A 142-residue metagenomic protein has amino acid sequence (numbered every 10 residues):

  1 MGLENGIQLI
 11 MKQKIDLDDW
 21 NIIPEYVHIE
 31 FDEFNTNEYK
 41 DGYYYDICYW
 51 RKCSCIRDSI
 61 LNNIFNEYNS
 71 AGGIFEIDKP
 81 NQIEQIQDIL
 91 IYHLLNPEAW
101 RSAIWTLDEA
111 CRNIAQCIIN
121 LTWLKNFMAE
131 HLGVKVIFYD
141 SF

Functional and structural regions predicted by a protein language model:
M1-V134, S141-F142: Acidic (Asp/Glu-rich) sequence patches and key acidic residues that form negatively charged surfaces used
